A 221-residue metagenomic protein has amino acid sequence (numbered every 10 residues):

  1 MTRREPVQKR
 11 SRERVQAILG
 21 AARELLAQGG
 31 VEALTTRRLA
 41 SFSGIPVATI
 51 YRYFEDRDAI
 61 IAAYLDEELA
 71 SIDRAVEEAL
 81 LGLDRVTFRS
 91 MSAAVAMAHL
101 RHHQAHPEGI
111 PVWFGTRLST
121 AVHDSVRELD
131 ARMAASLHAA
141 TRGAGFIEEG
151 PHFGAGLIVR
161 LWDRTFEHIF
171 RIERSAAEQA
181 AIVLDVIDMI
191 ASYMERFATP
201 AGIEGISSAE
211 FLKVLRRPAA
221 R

Functional and structural regions predicted by a protein language model:
M1-E13, A198-R221: N-terminal intrinsically disordered/low-complexity leader segments
M1-G29, T36-R38, F42, A59: Basic, helix-initiating cap at the start of DNA-binding domains
L26, I61-E68, A75-V76, I110 (+2 more regions): Alpha-helical DNA-contacting segments of helix-turn-helix folds
T36, V47-T49, I61, L65-L69 (+8 more regions): Membrane-embedded alpha-helical bundles of multi-pass transporters/translocases, especially carrier/permease families
G44-F54: Short hydrophobic/aromatic patch on the recognition helix
A63, E77-Q104, I158, V183: Hydrophobic alpha-helical connector segments
R89-A94, Q104-A135, A176: Short secondary-structure transition hinges
P111, G115, H123, G143-M189 (+1 more regions): Hydrophobic/aromatic-rich alpha-helical bundle segments in the mid-to-C-terminal region
